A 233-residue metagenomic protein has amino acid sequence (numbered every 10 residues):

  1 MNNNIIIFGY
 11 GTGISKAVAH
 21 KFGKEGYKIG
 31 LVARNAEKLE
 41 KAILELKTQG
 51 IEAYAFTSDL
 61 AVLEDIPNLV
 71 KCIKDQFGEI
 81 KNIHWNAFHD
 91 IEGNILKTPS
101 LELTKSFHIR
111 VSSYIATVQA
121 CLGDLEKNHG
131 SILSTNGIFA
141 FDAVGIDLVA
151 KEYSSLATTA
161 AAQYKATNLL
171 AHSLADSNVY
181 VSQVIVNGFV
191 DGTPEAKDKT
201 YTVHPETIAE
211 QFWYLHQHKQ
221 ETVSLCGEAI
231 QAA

Functional and structural regions predicted by a protein language model:
F8, I80-H89, S134, S182: Rossmann-fold scaffold of SDR-type NAD(P)-dependent oxidoreductases
G11-T12: Conserved glycine-rich cofactor-binding loop
G26-K41: Conserved glycine-rich Rossmann-like NAD(P)H-binding loop of the short-chain dehydrogenase/reductase
T48-E64: Rossmann-fold cofactor-recognition segment
D75, I109-H129: Amphipathic alpha-helical dimer-interface segment in Rossmann-like NAD(P)H-dependent oxidoreductases
L96-A116, L156: Catalytic Tyr-X3-Lys loop
I115-A116, S131-N168, A175: Catalytic loop of short-chain dehydrogenase/reductase
N168-A233: C-terminal helical subdomain
